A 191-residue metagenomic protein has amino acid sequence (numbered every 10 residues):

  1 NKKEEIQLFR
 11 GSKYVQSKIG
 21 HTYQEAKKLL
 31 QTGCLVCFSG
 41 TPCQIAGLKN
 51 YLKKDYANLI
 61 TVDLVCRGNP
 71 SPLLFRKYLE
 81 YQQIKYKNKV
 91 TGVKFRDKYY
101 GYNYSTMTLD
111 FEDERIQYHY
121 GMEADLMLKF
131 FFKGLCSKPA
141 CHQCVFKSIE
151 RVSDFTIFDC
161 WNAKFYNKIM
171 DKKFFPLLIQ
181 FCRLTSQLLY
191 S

Functional and structural regions predicted by a protein language model:
N1-S191: Iron-sulfur-associated redox domains of electron-transfer enzymes in respiratory and anaerobic energy metabolism
